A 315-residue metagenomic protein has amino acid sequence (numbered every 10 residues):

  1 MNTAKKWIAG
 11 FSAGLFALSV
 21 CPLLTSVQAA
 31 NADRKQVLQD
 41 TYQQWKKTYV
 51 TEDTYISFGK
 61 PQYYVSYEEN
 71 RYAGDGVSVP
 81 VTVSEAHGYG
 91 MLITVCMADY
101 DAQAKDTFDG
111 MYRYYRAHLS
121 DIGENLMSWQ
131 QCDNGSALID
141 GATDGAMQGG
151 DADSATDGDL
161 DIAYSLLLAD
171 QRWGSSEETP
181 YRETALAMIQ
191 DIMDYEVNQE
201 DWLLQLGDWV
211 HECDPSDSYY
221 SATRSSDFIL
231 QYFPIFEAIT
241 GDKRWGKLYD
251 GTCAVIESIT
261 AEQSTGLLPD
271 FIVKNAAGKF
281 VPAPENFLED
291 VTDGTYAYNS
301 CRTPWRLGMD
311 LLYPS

Functional and structural regions predicted by a protein language model:
M1-S12: Bacterial N-terminal signal peptides that target proteins for export
F11-P22: Bacterial N-terminal signal peptides
V20-A32: Sec-dependent signal peptide cleavage junction
A30-Q44, Y49-F58, P80-E85, D106 (+4 more regions): Extended ligand-binding clefts on enzyme/binding-domain cores
Y55, K60-V81: Asp/Glu-centered strand-loop micro-motifs enriched in Gly/Pro and often flanked by an aromatic residue
V79-G90, M147-W173: Aromatic-rich carbohydrate-recognition surfaces in CAZymes
M91-D99, D161-R172, Q231-I235, W305-L312: Short glycine/serine- and small hydrophobic-enriched flexible loop segments
L92-G141, Q148-D151, W173: Membrane helical hairpin/interfacial module
